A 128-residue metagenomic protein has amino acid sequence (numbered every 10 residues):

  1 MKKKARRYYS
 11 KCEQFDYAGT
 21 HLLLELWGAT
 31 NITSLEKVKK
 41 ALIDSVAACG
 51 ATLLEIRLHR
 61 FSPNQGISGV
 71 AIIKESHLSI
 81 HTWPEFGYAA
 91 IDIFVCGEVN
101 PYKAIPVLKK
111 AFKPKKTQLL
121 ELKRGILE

Functional and structural regions predicted by a protein language model:
M1-E128: Polybasic/polar functional segments that serve as interface/processing modules
